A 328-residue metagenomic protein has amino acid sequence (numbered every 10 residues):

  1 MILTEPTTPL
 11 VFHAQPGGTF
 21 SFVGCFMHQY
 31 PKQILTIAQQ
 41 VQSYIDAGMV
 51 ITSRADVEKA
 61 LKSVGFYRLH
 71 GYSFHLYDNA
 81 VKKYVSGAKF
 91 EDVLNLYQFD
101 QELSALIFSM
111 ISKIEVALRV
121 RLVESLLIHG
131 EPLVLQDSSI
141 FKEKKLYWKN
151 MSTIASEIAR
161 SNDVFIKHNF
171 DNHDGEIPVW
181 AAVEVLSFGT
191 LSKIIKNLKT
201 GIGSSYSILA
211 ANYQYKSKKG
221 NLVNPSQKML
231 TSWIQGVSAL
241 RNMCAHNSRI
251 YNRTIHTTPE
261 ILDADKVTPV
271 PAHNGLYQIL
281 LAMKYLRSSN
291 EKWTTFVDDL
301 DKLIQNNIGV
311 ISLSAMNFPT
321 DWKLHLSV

Functional and structural regions predicted by a protein language model:
I2-V328: Amphipathic alpha-helical interface elements
